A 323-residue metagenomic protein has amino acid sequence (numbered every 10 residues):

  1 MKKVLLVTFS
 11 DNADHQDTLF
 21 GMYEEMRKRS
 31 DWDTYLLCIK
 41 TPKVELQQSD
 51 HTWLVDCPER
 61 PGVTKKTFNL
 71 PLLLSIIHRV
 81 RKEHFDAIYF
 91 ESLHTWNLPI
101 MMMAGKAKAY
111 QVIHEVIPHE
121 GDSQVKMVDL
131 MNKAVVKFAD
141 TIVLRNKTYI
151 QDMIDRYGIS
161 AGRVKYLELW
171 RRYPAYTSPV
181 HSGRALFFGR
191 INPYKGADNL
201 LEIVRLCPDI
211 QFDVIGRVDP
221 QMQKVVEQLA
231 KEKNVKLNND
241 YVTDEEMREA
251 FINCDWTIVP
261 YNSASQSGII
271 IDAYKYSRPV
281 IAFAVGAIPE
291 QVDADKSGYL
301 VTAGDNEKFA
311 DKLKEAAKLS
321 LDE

Functional and structural regions predicted by a protein language model:
F9-Q16, Y23-F68, W96, Y149 (+1 more regions): N-terminal strand-loop element at the rim of the active site of nucleotide-sugar-dependent glycosyltransferases
Q16-G21, N192-L206, I271: A conserved mid-protein helix/loop that constitutes part of the nucleotide-sugar donor-binding site
I77-H78, M103, V125-I142: Membrane-proximal helix-turn-helix segments that form the acceptor-binding/catalytic region of lipid-linked
F90-W96, I113: Short His-centered aromatic/hydrophobic patch
K137-A175: Donor nucleotide-sugar binding/catalytic pocket of nucleotide-sugar-dependent glycosyltransferases
K224-E245: Nucleotide-activated donor-binding/catalytic signature segment of Leloir-type glycosyltransferases, i.e., the conserved
E249-Q266, R278: Acidic donor-binding loop of glycosyltransferase active sites
A294-D295, Y299-E307, K314-L321: Conserved acidic donor-binding segment of nucleotide-sugar-dependent glycosyltransferases
